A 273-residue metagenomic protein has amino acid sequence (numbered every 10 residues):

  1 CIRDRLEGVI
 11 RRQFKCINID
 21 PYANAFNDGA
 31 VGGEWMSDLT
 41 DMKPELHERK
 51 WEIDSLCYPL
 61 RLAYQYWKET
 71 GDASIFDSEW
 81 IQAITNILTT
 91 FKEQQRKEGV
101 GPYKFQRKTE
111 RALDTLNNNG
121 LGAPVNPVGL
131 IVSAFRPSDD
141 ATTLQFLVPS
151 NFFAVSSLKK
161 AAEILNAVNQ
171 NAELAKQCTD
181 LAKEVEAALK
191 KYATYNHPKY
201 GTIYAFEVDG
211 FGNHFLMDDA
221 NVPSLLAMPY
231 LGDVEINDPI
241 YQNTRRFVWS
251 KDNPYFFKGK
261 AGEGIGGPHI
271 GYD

Functional and structural regions predicted by a protein language model:
I2-R3, R61-G71, S156-A167, Y230: Short glycine/serine- and small hydrophobic-enriched flexible loop segments
R3, D41-D54, P137-N151, A205-S224 (+2 more regions): Solvent-exposed loop and edge beta-strand segments that line ligand/cofactor-binding and catalytic clefts
R3-L6, I10, I17, G32 (+9 more regions): A structural signal for the main folded, soluble domain(s) of proteins
D4-R61, K92-T109, N118: Helix-terminus loop motifs that line ligand-binding clefts
R5-N24, K68, I81-G99, N126-V128 (+2 more regions): Long, well-ordered core segments of solenoidal/helical folds
D20-A25, K92-T109, F146, F153 (+1 more regions): Catalytic cores of carbohydrate-active enzymes
V31-K50, A112-F146, G210-F211: Acidic/His metal-coordination segments adjacent to aromatic residues that form catalytic metal sites in metalloenzymes
L56, L60-A63, N151, V155-L158 (+1 more regions): TPR repeat positional signature
